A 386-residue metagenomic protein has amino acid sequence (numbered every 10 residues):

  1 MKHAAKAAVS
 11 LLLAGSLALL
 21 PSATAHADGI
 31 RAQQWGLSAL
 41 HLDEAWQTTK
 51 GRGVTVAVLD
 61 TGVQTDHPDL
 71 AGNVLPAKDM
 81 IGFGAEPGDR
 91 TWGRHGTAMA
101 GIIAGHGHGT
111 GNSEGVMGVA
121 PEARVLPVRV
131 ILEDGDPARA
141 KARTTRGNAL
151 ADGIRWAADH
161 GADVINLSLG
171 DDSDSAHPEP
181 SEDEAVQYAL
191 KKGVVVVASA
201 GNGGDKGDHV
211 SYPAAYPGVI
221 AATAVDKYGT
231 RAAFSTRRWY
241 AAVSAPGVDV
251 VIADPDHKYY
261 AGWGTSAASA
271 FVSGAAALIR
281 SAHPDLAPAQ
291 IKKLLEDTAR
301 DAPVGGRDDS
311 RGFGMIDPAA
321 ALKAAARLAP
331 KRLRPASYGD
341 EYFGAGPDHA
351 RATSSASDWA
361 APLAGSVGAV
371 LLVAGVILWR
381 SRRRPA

Functional and structural regions predicted by a protein language model:
K2-V54, P68-D69: Protease zymogen maturation seam
A18-Q34, H349-W359, L378-P385: C-terminal region of N-terminal signal peptides and the immediate post-cleavage residues of exported proteins
W46-V56, V63-P76, P87-R143, R237-Y240 (+1 more regions): Subtilisin-like serine protease catalytic core
R52-T55, P121-L126, D159-I165, K191-V196 (+1 more regions): Loop/turn elements at helix/coil->beta-strand transitions in domains of secreted/extracellular proteins
I102, V130, G247-M315: Hydrolase catalytic cores
E133-Y212, Y259: Substrate-binding/access-modulating region of protease and related hydrolase catalytic domains
S199-G218, T223-Y240, I252-G264, V304-R311: Active-site-adjacent substrate-recognition loops and nearby beta-strands within hydrolase catalytic domains
A233, D285-V376: C-terminal subdomain of the subtilisin-like protease fold in secreted/lumenal serine endopeptidases
